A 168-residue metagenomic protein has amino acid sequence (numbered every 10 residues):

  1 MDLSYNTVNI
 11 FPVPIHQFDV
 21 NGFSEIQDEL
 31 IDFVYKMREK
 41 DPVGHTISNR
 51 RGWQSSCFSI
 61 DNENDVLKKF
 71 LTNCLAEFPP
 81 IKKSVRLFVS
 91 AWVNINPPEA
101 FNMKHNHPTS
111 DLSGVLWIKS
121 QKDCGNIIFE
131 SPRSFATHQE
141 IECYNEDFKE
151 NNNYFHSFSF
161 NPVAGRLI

Functional and structural regions predicted by a protein language model:
M1-K82, F101: Non-heme Fe(II)/2-oxoglutarate
S4, S24, S48, S55-S59 (+6 more regions): Generic serine detector
I10-P14, N94, N145: General secondary-structure edge motif
F11-V13, R86, N153-F155: Short, solvent-exposed coil/turn segments
Q54, D61-I127: Conserved double-stranded beta-helix
N96-I168: Catalytic core of non-heme Fe(II) oxygenases with the double-stranded beta-helix
